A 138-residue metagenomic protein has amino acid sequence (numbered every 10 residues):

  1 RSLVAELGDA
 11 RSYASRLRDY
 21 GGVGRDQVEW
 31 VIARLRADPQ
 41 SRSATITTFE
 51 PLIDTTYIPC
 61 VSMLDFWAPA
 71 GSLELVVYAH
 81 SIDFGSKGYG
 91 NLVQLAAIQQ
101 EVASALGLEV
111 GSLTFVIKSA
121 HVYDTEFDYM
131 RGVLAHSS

Functional and structural regions predicted by a protein language model:
R1-S138: Terminal, non-catalytic protein-protein interaction segments that mediate quaternary/complex assembly
